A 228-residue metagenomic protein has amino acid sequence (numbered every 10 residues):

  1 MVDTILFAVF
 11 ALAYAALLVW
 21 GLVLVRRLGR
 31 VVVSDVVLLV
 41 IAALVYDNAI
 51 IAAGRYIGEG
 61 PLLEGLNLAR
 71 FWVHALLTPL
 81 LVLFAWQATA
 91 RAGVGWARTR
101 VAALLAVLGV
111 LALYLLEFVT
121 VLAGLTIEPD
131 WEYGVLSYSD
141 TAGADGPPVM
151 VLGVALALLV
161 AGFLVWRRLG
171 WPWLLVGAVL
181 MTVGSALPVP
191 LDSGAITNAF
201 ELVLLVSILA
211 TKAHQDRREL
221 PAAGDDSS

Functional and structural regions predicted by a protein language model:
M1-D3, E64-L76, Y133-M150: Short aromatic-rich membrane-water interface segments that cap or initiate transmembrane helices in multi-pass membrane
M1-L17: Hydrophobic transmembrane alpha-helical segments in integral membrane proteins
A16-L24, V82-T89, S137-P172: Alpha-helical transmembrane segments in multipass membrane proteins, preferentially the mid-helix core
L17-R26, I50-L62, W72-L104: Internal transmembrane alpha-helix with an interfacial aromatic "cap," most often the third helix
G29-I41, A97-L104, W166-A178: Membrane-interfacial loop-to-transmembrane alpha-helix junctions, especially the N-terminal start
A42-N48, L108-F118, G177-P190: Aromatic-anchored segments of alpha-helical transmembrane domains
T78, G153-S228: C-terminal transmembrane-bundle signature of multipass membrane proteins, characterized by strong activation on
W86-A155: Membrane-proximal helix-loop-helix units in multi-pass membrane proteins
